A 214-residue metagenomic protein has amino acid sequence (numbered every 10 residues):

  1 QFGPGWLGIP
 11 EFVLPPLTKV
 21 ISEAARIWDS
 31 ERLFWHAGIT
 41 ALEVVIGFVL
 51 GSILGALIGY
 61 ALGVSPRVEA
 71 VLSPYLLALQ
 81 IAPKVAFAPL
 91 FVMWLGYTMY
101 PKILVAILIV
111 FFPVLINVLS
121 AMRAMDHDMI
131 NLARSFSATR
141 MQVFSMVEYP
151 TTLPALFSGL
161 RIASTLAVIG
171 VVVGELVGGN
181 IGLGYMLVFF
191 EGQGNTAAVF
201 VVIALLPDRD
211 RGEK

Functional and structural regions predicted by a protein language model:
W6-V49: Periplasmic/extracellular loop-to-transmembrane helix junction in inner-membrane transport proteins
A24, L33, A37, A41 (+7 more regions): Hydrophobic alpha-helical elements at and bordering transmembrane segments of multi-pass membrane proteins
F34, G38, L42-L62, L153 (+3 more regions): Hydrophobic alpha-helical transmembrane segments of multipass integral membrane proteins, especially permease/channel
W35-E43, M93-V114, F157, A198-I203: Loop-to-helix entry region at the N-terminal start of transmembrane alpha-helices in multi-pass membrane transporters
A56-M93, I103-A106, I116-R123, N131: Cytoplasmic-entry segments and transmembrane alpha-helices of multi-pass inner-membrane transporters
L104, L108, M141-G174, A204-D208: Transmembrane alpha-helices
N117-I162, L183, L187: Short cytoplasmic-facing helical segments at TM-TM junctions of multi-pass membrane proteins
G184-K214: Hydrophobic alpha-helical transmembrane segments of polytopic membrane proteins
